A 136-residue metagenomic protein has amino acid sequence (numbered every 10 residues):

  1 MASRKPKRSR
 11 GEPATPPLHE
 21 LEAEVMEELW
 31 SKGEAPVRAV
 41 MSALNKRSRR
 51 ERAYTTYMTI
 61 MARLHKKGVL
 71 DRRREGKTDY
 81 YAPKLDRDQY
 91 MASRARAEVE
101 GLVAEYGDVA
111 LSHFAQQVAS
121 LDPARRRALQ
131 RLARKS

Functional and structural regions predicted by a protein language model:
A2-E28, Y90: Short alpha-helical segments that sit at the start of domains
A35-L44: Short acidic, hydrophobic short linear motifs in intrinsically disordered regions
A43-R52: Short helix-coil junctions and helix-kink-helix linkers
M58-A62: Short, hydrophobic-biased segments on the C-terminal half of alpha helices that form "recognition helices"
G68: Glycine-centered, phosphate/nucleic-acid-interacting loop/turn motifs that mediate DNA/RNA or nucleotide
R72: Short beta-strand "wing" residues that participate in macromolecule-binding interfaces
E75-R94: Short, cationic-aromatic polyanion-contact patches
A92-K135: Amphipathic alpha-helical dimerization/coiled-coil segments that flank or bridge DNA-binding/regulatory modules
